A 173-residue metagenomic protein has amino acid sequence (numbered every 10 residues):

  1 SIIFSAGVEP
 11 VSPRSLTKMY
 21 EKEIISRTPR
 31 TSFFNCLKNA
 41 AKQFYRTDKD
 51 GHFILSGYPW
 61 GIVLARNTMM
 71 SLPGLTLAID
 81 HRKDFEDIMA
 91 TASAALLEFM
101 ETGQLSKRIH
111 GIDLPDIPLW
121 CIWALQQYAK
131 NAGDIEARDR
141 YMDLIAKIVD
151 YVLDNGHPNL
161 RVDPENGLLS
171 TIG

Functional and structural regions predicted by a protein language model:
S1-G173: Acidic, mature catalytic/reactive cores of soluble proteins
